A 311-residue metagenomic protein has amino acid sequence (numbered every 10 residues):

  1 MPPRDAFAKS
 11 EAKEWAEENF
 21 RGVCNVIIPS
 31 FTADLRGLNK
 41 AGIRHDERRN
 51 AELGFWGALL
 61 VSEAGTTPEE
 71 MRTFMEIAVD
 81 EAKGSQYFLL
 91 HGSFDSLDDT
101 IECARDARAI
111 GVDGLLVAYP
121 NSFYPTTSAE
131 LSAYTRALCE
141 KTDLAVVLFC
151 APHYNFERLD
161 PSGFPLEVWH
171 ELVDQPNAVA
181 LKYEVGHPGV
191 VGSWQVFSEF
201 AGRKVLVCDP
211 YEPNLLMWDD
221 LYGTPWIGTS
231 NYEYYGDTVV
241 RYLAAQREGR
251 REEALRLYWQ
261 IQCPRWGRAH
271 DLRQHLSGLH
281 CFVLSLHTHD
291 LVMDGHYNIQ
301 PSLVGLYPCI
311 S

Functional and structural regions predicted by a protein language model:
P2-G163, I299-P308: Active-site beta->alpha loop and helix N-cap motifs at the rims of alpha/beta catalytic domains
P2-W15, N19, C24-S30, L53 (+1 more regions): C-terminal alpha-helical cap/extension of soluble enzyme domains
I43, K83-S96, D113-T127, A145-P152 (+5 more regions): Short, surface-exposed, charge-dense and proline/glycine-enriched linear segments
A64, M71, D99, S128 (+7 more regions): Short, surface-exposed, charged/polar-biased interaction segments
A137-K141, C150-Q274: Catalytic alpha/beta core domains of metabolic enzymes, predominantly
